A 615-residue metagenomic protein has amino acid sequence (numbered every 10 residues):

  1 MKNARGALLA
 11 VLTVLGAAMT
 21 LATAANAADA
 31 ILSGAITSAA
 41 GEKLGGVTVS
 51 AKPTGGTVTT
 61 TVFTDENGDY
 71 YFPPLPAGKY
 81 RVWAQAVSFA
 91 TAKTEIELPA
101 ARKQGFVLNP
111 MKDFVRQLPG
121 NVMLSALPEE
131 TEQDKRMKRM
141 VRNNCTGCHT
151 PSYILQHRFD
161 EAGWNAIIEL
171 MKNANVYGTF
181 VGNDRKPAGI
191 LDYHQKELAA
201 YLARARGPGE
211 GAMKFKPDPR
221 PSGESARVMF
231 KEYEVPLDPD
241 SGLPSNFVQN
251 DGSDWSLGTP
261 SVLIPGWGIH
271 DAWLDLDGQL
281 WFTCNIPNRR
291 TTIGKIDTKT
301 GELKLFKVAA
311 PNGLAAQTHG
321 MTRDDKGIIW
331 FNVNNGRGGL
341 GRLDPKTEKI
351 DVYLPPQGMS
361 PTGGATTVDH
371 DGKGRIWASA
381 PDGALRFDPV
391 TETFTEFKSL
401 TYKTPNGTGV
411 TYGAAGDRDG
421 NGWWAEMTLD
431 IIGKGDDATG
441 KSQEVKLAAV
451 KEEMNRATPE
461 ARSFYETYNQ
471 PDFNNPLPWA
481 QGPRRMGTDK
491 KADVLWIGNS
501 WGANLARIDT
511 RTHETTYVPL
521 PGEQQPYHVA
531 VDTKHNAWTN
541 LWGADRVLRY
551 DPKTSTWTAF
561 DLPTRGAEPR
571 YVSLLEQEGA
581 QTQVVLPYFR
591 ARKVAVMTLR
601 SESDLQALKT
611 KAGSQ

Functional and structural regions predicted by a protein language model:
A35-L44: Structural motif
T54-D69: Short, acidic Ser/Thr/Gly-rich low-complexity loop/linker segments typical of extracellular and cell-surface proteins
G55-T57, K79, W83-E95: A short, solvent-exposed loop/turn motif at the edges and junctions of modular extracellular/periplasmic domains
L98-N121: Extracellular beta-sheet/turn segments enriched in Thr/Pro/Gly and aliphatic residues
V141-S152, L198: The canonical Cys-X-X-Cys-His
G242-P244, L263-L276, P311-D325, G358-K373 (+4 more regions): Beta-rich, blade/repeat-based domains predominating in secreted/periplasmic proteins but also intracellular
L274-D275, F282-P287, I329-G336, I376-D382 (+6 more regions): Conserved beta-strand positions in repeat-built beta-propeller and related beta-rich domains
P563, A567-Q615: Blade-level signature of beta-propeller repeat domains, shared across WD40, Kelch, NHL, RCC1 and BNR/Asp-box propellers
